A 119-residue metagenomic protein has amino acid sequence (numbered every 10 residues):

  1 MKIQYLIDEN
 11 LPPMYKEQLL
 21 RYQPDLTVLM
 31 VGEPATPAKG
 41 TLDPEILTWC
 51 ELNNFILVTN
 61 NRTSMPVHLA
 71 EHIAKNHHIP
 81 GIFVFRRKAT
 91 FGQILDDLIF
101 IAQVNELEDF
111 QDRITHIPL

Functional and structural regions predicted by a protein language model:
I3-A35, P44-L47, V67-L119: Acidic, PIN/NYN-like endoribonuclease modules and their adjacent C-terminal/linker elements
K39-G40: A conditional alpha-helix N-cap/helix-loop micro-motif detector
D43, C50-A70: Acidic, metal-binding active-site segment of PIN/NYN-like and related structure-specific nucleases
